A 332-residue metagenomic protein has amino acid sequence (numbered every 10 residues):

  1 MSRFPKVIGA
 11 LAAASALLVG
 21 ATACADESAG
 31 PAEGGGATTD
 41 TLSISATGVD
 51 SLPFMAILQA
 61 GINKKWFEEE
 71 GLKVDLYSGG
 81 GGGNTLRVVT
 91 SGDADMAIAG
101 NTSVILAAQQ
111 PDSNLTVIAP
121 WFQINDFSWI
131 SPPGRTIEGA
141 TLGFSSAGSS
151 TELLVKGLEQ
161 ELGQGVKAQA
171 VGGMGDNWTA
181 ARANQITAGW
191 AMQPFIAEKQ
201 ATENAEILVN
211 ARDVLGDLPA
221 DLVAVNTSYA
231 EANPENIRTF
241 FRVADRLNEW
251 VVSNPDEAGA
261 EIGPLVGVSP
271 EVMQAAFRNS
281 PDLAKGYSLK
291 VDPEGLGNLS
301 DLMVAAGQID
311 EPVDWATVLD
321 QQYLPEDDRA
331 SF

Functional and structural regions predicted by a protein language model:
M1-T41, D328-F332: Short, low-complexity disordered leader/linker segments with a strong preference for bacterial N-terminal type II
G30-V171, T187-Q193, E206-V209, D217: Short, glycine-/small- and polar/acidic-enriched structural segments that line small-molecule recognition paths
L52, G80-G83, I98, S145-S150 (+5 more regions): Soluble non-cytosolic domains of exported or imported proteins
A56, A60, K64-K65, G83 (+16 more regions): Solvent-exposed, polar/charged alpha-helical surfaces in well-ordered, non-transmembrane soluble domains, broadly
E69, G139, R212-L215, D282-V291: Short, solvent-exposed loop/beta-turn-alpha elements that line the ligand-binding surface or hinge of extracytoplasmic
G175-P264: Pocket-lining segment of extracytoplasmic ligand-binding domains
E231-Q308: Secondary-structure end/capping motifs
D301-F332: Conserved C-terminal helix/tail region of periplasmic/extracytoplasmic solute-binding proteins
